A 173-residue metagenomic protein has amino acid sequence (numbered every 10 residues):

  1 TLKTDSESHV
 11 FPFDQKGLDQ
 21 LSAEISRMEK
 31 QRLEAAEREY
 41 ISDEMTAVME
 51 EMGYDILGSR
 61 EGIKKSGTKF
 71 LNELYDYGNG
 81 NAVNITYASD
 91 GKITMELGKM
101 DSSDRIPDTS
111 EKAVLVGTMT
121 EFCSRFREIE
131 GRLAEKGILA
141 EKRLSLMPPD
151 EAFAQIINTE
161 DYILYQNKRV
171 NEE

Functional and structural regions predicted by a protein language model:
T1-S22, T68-Y75: Amphipathic, non-membrane alpha-helical rod segments
I25-R38, S42-E173: C-terminal structured domains
